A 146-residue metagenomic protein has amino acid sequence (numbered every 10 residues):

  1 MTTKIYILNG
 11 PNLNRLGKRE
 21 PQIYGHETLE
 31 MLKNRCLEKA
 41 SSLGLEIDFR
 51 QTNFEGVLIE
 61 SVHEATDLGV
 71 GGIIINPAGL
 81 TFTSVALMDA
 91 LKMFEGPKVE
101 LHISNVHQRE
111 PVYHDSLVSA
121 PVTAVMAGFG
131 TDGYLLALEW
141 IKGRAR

Functional and structural regions predicted by a protein language model:
M1-I5: Extreme N-terminal starter segment of soluble prokaryotic enzymes
Y6-N12, I103-L117: Mobile beta-alpha loop/short-helix "lid" or hinge segments that flank ligand
L16-E30: Glycine- and acidic-residue-enriched helix-capping/strand-helix junction motifs
D48-G56: Short beta->alpha junction loops
V57-I73: Short, electropositive alpha-helical surface patch
V70-V106: Mid-chain, well-packed structural core segment of small domains
Y113-T131: Short beta-strand elements at the ligand-binding edges of bilobed clamshell
A127-R146: A charged, well-structured terminal subsegment
